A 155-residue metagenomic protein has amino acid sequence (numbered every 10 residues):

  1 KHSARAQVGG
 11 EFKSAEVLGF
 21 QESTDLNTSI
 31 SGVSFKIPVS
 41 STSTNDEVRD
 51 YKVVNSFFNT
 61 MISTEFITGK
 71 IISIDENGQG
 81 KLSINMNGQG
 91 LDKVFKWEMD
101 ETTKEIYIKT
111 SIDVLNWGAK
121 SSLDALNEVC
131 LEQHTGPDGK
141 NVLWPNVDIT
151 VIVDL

Functional and structural regions predicted by a protein language model:
K1-L155: Low-complexity, acidic/polar, glycine-enriched regions of mature
